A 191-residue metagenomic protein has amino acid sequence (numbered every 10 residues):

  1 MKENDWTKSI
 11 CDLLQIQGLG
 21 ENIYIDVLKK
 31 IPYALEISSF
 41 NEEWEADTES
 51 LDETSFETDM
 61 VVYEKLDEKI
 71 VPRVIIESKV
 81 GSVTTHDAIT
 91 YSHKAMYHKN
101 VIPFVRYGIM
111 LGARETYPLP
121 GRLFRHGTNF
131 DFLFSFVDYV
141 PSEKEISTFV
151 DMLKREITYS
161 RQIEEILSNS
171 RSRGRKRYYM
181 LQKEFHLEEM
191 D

Functional and structural regions predicted by a protein language model:
M1-C11: Nuclease catalytic cores
I16-I25, S38: Short secondary-structure junctions
N22-Y24, F104, F130: A generic structural signal for alpha->beta connector loops
D26-E68: Active-site metal-binding core of divalent-cation-utilizing nuclease and nuclease-like domains
M60-V62, P72-V80, Y91: Conserved catalytic cores of phosphodiester-cleaving nucleases, focusing on short active-site segments
G81-S92, P118: Active-site-adjacent loop/helix micro-motif of nuclease/hydrolase catalytic cores
M96-F104: Arginine/glycine-rich "motif VI" loop of SF2 helicases in the C-terminal RecA-like domain
G108-D191: Domain-level recognition of nuclease-like catalytic cores that cleave nucleotide substrates
